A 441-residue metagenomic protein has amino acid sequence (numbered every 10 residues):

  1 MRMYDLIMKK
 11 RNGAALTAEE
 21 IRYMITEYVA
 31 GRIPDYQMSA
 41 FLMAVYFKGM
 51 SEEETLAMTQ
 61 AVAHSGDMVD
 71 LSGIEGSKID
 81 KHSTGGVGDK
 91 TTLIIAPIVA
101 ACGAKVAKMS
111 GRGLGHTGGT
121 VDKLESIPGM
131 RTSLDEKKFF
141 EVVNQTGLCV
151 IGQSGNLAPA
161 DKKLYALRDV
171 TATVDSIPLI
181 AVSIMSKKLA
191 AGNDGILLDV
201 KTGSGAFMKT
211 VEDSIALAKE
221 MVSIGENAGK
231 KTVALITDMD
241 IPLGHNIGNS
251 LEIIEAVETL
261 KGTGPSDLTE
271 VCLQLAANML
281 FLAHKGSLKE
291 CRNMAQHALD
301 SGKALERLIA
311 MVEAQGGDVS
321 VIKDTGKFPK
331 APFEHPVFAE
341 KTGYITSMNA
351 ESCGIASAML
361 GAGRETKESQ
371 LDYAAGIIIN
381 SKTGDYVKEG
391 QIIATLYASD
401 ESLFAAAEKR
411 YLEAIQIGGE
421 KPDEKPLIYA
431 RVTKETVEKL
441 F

Functional and structural regions predicted by a protein language model:
M1-G88, R307-D318, I428, T436 (+1 more regions): Acidic, glycine/proline-rich low-complexity segments that act as flexible tails and inter-domain linkers
M3-D5, T120, D161-D169, V200-T202: Gly-rich Lys/Arg/Thr-decorated short loops/hinges at beta-loop-alpha junctions or inter-strand turns that position
D5, A15-T17, Y28, M68 (+5 more regions): Well-ordered secondary-structure scaffolds
F47, L93-A107, K187-G192, I224-A228 (+1 more regions): Alpha-helix C-terminal capping segments
S77-A100, A104-H116: Glycine/serine-rich anion-binding loops at beta->alpha junctions that coordinate negatively charged ligand groups
M109, V143, I151-S154, D199-G203 (+1 more regions): Short beta-strand segments
K123-C149, K219-G225, G229: A glycine-rich helix N-cap at a beta->alpha junction
N144-N193: Phosphate/diphosphate-binding glycine-rich loops and adjacent basic-rich segments that engage nucleotide
